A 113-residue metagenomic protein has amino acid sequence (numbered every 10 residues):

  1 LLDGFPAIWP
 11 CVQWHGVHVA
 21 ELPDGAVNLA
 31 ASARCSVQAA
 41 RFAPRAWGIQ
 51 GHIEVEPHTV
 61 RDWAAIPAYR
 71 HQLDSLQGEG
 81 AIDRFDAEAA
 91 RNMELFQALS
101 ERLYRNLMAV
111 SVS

Functional and structural regions predicted by a protein language model:
L1-H58: Pocket-forming structural segment of enzyme catalytic cores
H58-S113: Acyltransferase
